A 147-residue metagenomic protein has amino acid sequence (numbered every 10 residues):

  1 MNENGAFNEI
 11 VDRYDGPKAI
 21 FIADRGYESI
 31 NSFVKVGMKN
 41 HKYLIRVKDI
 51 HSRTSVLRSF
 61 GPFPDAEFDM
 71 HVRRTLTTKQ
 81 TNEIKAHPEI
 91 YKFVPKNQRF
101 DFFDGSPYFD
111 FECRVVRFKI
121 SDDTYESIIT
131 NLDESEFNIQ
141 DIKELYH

Functional and structural regions predicted by a protein language model:
M1-H147: Single, function-defining residue in the core of a domain
